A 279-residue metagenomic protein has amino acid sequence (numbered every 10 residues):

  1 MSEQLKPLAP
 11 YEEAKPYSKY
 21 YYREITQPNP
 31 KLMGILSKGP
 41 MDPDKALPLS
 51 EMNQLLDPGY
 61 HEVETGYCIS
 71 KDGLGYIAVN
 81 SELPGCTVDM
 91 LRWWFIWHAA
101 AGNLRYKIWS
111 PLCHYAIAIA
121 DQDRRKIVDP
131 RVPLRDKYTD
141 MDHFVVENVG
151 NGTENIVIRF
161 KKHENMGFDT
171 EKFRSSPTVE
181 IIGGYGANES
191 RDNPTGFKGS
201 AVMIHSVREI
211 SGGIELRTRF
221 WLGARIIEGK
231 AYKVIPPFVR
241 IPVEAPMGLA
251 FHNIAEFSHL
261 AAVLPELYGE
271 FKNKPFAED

Functional and structural regions predicted by a protein language model:
S2-D72, S190-V202, S206-D279: Terminal "cap-and-tail" regions of soluble proteins that handle hydrophobic small molecules
E3, G34-R131: Hydrophobic ligand-binding cavity/cleft-lining segments
P10, Y20, R105-I108, K137: Intrinsically disordered, low-complexity N-terminal regions enriched in serine/proline/glycine with scattered basic
N29, N53, N80, N103 (+7 more regions): Detector for Asparagine
L83, Y185, L222-A224: Beta-strand elements of well-folded, non-transmembrane domains
G85, F168-S175, S206-E215: A short, structured loop/turn motif at beta-sheet edges
W97, Y115, E164-M166, L222-A224 (+1 more regions): Short loop/turn segments at secondary-structure transitions that flank enzyme active sites
C113-G196: Glycine-rich portal/gate segments that line the openings of hydrophobic small-molecule binding cavities
